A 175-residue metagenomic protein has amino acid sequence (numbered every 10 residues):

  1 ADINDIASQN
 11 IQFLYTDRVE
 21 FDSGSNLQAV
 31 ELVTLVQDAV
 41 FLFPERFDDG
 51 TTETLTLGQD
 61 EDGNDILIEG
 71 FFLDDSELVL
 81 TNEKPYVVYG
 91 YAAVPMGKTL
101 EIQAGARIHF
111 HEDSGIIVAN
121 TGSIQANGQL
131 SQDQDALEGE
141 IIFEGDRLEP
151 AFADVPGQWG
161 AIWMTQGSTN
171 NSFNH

Functional and structural regions predicted by a protein language model:
D2-H175: Beta-strand/loop edge motif enriched in small/polar residues
